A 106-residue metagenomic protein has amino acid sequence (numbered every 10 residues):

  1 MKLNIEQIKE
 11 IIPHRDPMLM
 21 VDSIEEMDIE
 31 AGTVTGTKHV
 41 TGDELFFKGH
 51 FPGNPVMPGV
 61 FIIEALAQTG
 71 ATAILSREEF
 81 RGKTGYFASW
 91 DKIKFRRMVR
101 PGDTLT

Functional and structural regions predicted by a protein language model:
K2, G70-T106: Hydrophobic beta-strand-centered segment that forms part of the acyl-chain substrate-binding groove
K2-R15, R81: Short aromatic-glycine motifs in intrinsically disordered, low-complexity regions
E6-Q7, M20-S23, S89-F95: Short structured motifs
K9, G53, F95-R97: Beta-strand-rich interaction surfaces with strong enrichment in secreted/lumenal proteins
D16-M57: Catalytic strand-loop segment that frames the active site of acyl-thioester-processing enzymes
K38-G42, A67-G70, K94: Generic secondary-structure microfeatures
G49-P58, I63-T72: Compact, glycine-rich, soluble single-domain proteins
